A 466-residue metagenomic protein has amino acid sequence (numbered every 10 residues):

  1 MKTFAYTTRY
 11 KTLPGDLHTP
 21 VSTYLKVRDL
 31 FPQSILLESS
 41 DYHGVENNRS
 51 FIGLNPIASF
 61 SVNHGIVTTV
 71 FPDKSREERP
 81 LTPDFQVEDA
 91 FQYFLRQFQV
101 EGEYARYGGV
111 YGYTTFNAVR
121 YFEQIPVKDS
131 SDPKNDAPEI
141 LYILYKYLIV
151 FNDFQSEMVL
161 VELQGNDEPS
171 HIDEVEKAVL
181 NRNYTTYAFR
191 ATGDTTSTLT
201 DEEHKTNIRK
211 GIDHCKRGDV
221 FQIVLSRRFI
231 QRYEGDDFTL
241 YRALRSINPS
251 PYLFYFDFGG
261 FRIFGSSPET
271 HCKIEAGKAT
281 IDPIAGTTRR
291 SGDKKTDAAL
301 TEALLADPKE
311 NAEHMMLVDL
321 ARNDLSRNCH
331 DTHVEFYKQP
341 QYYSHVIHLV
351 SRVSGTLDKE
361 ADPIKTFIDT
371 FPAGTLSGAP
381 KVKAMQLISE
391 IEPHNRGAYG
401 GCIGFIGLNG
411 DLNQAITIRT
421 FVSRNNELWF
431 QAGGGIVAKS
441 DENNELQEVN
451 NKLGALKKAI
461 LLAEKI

Functional and structural regions predicted by a protein language model:
M1-I466: Extended alpha-helical targeting/anchoring segments, especially N-terminal organellar/secretory targeting helices
